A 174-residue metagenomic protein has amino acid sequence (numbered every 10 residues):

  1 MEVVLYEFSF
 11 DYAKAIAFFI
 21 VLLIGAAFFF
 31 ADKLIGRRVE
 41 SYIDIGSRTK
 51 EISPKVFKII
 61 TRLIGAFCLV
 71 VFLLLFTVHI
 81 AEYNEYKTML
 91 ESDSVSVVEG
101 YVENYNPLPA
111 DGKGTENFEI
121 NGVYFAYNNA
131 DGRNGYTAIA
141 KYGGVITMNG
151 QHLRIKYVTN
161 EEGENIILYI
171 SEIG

Functional and structural regions predicted by a protein language model:
E2-T88: Alpha-helical transmembrane spans
E85-S96, D131: Hydrophobic alpha-helical transmembrane segments and immediately flanking/interface helices in integral membrane
D93-G114: Structural detector for short beta-strands of small beta-barrel domains
V97, K113, M148-R154, E162-N165: Extracytoplasmic
Y105, V123, V158-N160: Generic structural motif
A110-N134: OB-fold (S1/OB) nucleic-acid-binding surfaces
N134-K156: Short nucleic-acid-contacting surface segments enriched for D/E, G, S/T with interspersed K/R
K156-G174: OB-fold/S1-family single-stranded nucleic acid-binding modules
